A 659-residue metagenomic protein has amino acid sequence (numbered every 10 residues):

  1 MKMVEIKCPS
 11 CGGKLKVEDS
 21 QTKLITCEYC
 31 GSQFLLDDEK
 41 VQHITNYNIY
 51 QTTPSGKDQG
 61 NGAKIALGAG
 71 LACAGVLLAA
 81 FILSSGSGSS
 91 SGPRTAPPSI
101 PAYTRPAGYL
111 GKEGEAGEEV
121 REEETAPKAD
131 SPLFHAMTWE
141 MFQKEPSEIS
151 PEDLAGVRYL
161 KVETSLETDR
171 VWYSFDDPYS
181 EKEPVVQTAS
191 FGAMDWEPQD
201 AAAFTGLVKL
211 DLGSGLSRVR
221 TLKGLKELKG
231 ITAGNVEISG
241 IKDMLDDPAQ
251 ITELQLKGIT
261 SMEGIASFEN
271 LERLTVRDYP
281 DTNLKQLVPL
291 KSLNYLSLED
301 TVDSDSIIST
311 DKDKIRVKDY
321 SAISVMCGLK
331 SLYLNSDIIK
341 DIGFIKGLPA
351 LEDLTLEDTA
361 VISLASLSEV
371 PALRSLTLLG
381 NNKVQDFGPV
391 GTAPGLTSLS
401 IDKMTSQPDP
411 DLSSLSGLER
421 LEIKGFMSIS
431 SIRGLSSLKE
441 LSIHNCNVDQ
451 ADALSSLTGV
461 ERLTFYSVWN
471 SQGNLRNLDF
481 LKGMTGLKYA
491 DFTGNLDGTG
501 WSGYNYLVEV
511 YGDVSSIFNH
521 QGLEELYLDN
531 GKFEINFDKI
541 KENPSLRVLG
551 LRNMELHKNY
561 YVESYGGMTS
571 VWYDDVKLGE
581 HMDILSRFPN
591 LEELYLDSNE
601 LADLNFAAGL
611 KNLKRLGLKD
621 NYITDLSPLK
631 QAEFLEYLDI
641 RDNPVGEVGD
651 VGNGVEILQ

Functional and structural regions predicted by a protein language model:
M3-E5, L24: Residues immediately within or flanking Cys/His clusters that coordinate Zn2+ in small zinc-binding modules
C8-C11, C27-C30: Short cysteine-rich clusters marking metal-coordination/redox-active sites
V17-T26: Short linker/helix segments within small regulatory modules
G31-V41: Short Cys/His-rich micro-motifs in 6-15 aa windows
D58-P97: Alpha-helical transmembrane anchor segments and their immediate juxtamembrane flanks, especially terminal single-pass
G117-E148: Surface-exposed cap/linker segments adjacent to membranes
Y159-P198, G206-R218, E227-G240, Q250-S261 (+18 more regions): Concave beta-strand-loop units of leucine-rich repeat
A201, V219-L225, M244-L245, I265-A266 (+15 more regions): Hydrophobic anchor residues at the C-terminal helix/turn of individual leucine-rich repeat
